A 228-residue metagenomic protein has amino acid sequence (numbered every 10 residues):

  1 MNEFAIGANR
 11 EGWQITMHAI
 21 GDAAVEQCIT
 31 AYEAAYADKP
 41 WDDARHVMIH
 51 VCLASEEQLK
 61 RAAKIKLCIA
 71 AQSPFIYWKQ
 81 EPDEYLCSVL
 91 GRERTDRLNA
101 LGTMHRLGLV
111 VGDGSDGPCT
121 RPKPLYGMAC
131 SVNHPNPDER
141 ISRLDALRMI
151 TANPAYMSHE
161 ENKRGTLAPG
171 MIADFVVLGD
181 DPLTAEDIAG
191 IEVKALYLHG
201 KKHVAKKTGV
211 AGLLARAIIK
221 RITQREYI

Functional and structural regions predicted by a protein language model:
M1-G12, L213-A215: Active-site-adjacent helix-turn-beta-strand microarchitecture at beta-sheet edges that either contains or buttresses
I6-T16, A23-H46, V51, E56 (+3 more regions): His/Asp/Glu-enriched, well-ordered alpha-helical/loop segment that forms or immediately abuts the divalent-metal
R10, L178, I219-I228: C-terminal regulatory/interaction regions
C68: Ligand-binding beta-strand-loop-alpha-helix segment within the catalytic cores of soluble metabolic enzymes
P182-E186, G212: Short, charged/polar, Gly/Pro-enriched secondary-structure boundary elements
D187-T208: P-loop/Walker A phosphate-binding loop and immediately adjacent motor/lid segment at beta-alpha junctions
A205-Q224: Glycine- and charge-enriched low-complexity intrinsically disordered segments
